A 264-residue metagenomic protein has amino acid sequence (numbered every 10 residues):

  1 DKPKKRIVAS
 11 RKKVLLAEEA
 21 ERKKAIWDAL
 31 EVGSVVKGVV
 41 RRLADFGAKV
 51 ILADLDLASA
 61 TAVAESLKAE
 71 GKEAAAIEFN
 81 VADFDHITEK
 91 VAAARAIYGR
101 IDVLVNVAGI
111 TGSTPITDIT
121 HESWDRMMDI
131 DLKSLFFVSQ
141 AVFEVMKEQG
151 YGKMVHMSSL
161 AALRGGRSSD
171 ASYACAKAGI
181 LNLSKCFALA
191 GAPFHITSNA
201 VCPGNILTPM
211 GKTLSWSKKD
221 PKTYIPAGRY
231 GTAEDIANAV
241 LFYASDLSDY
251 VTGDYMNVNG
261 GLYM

Functional and structural regions predicted by a protein language model:
D1-D45, K49, A69: Single-stranded RNA-binding regions, centering on S1/OB-family and related RNA-binding modules
P115-I116, S123-M128, P221: Substrate-binding pocket helix/loop in short-chain dehydrogenase/reductase
F136, Y151, R229-V258, L262-Y263: C-terminal substrate-recognition "lid" of short-chain dehydrogenase/reductases
S139, A176, S184: Active-site helix of classical SDR
E144, L189-A190, D249: Alpha-helical segment proximal to the catalytic Tyr-Lys
S159: Residue(s) in the substrate-gating loop at a strand-loop-helix junction that position the organic substrate next
A192-T197, V251-G253: Short, small/polar-rich loop/turn modules that mediate ligand/substrate recognition or access, typified
